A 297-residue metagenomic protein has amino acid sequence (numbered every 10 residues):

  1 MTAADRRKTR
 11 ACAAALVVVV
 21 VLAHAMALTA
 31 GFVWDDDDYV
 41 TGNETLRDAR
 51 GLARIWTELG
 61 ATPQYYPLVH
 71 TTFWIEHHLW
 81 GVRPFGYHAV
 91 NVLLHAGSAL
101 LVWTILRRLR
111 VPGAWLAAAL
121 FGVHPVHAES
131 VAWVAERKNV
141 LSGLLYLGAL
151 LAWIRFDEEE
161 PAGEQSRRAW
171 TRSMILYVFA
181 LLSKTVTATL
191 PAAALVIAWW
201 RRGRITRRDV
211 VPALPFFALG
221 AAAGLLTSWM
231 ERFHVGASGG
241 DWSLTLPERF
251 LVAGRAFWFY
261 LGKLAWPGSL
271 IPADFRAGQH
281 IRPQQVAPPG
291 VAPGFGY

Functional and structural regions predicted by a protein language model:
M1-Y297: Polytopic membrane enzymes that build or remodel cell-surface glycoconjugates and lipids
